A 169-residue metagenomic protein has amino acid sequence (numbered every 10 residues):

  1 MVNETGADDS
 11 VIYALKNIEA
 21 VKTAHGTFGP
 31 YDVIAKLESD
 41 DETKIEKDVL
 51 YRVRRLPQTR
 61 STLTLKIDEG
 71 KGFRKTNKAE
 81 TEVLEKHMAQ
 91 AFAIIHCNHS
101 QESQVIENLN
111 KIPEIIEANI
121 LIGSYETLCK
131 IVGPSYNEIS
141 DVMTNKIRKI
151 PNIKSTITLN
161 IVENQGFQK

Functional and structural regions predicted by a protein language model:
M1-K169: A compositional/biophysical signature of low hydrophobicity enriched in polar/charged and small residues
